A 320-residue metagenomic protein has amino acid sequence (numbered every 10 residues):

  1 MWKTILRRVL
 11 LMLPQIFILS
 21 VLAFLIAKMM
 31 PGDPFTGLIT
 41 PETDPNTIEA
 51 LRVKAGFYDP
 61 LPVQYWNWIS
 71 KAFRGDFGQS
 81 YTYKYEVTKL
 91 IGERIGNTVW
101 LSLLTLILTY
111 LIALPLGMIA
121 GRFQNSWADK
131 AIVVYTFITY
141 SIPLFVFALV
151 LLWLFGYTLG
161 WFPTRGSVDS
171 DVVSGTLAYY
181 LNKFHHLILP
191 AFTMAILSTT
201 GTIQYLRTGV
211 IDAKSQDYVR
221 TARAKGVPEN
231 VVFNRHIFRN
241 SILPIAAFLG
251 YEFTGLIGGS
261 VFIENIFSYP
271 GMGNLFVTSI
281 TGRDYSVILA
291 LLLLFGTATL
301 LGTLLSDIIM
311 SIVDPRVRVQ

Functional and structural regions predicted by a protein language model:
W2-K3, I16, I95-A128, L144 (+1 more regions): Alpha-helical transmembrane segments of integral membrane proteins, especially multi-pass inner/plasma-membrane
L6-I16: N-terminal signal-anchor/signal peptide hydrophobic helix marking the start of the first transmembrane segment
R7, T40, V53, T82 (+5 more regions): Phosphate-coordinating loops and pocket residues in cytosolic domains that bind phosphorylated ligands
V9, T47, L51, L61-F77 (+9 more regions): Hydrophobic alpha-helical segments of integral membrane proteins, encompassing both true transmembrane helices
Q15-W66, L159-Y180: Hydrophobic alpha-helical transmembrane segments of membrane transport/permease proteins and related membrane-embedded
A23-M29, N67-S70, Y135-R165, H186 (+1 more regions): Membrane-water interface segments at the C-terminal ends of transmembrane alpha-helices in multi-pass inner-membrane
I26-M30, L38, E42-T43, A72-F73 (+9 more regions): Hydrophobic aliphatic residues
Y58-L114: An internal, D/E-rich "acidic patch" concept
